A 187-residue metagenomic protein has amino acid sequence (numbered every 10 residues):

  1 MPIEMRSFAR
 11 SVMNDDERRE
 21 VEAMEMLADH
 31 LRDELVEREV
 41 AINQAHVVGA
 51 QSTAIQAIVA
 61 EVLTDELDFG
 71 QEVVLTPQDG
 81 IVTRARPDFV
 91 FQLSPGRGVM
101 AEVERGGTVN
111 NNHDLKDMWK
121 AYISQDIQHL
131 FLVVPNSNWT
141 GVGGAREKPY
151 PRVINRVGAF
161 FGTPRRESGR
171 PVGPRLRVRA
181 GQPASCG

Functional and structural regions predicted by a protein language model:
M1-P77: Interdomain/boundary linker segments immediately adjacent to catalytic/signaling cores
A45-G49, A57-P95, T108-K116, I123: Active-site metal-binding core of divalent-cation-utilizing nuclease and nuclease-like domains
Q51-I55, H113, P149-R156: Soluble or luminal CAZymes and related metallo-dependent hydrolases
M100-V103, G107-D117, V142: Active-site-adjacent loop/helix micro-motif of nuclease/hydrolase catalytic cores
A121-I123, R165: N-terminal cationic-hydrophobic initiation segments that often serve targeting/anchoring roles
L130-N136: Acidic beta-strand-to-loop metal/phosphate-binding motif
N136-G187: Domain-level recognition of nuclease-like catalytic cores that cleave nucleotide substrates
